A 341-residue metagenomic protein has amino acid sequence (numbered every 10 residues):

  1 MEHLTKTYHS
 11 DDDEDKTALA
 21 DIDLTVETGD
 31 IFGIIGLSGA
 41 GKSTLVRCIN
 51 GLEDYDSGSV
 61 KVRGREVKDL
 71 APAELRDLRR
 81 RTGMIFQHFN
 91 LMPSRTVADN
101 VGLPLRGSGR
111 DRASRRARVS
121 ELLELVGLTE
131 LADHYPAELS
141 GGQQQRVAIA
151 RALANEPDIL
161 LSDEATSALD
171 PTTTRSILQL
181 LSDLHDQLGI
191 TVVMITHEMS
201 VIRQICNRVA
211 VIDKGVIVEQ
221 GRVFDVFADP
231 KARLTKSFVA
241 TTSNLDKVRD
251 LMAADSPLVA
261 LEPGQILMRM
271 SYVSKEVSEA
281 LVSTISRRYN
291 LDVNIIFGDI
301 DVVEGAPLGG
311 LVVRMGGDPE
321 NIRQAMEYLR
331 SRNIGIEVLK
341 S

Functional and structural regions predicted by a protein language model:
D12-D13, V67-G83, G107-A113, V226-P230: ABC ATPase NBD coupling module
I35-L37: The feature captures the beta-strand-to-loop junction immediately N-terminal to the Walker
N50: Helix-to-loop junction immediately C-terminal to a conserved catalytic motif
R65-E66, G102, R106, A113-E130: Conserved ABC ATPase "signature" region
H134-A137, A154-N155, S162: Conserved signature/switch motifs of ABC ATPase nucleotide-binding domains
I202-Q204: A short, surface-exposed alpha-helical micro-motif characterized by mixed small hydrophobic and charged/polar residues
Q220-G221, D229: ABC ATPase "signature
